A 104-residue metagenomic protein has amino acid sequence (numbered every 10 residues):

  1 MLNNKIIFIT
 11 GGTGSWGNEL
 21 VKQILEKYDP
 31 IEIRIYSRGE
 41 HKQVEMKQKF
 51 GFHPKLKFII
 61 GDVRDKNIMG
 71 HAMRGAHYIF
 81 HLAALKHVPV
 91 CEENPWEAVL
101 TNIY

Functional and structural regions predicted by a protein language model:
K5-E26: N-terminal Rossmann NAD(P)H-binding glycine-rich loop of SDR-like oxidoreductase domains
Y28-K42: Conserved glycine-rich Rossmann-like NAD(P)H-binding loop of the short-chain dehydrogenase/reductase
R34, M46-K47, I59, A76 (+1 more regions): Glycine-rich phosphate-binding loops of nucleotide-dependent enzymes
S37, I59-I60, L100: Conserved residues in the N-terminal Rossmann fold of short-chain dehydrogenase/reductase
G51, K57-Y78: Conserved Rossmann-fold cofactor-binding substructure of NAD(P)-dependent oxidoreductases
L82-K86: Conserved NAD(P)H cofactor-binding loop of Rossmann-fold oxidoreductase domains
V88-N102: Short alpha-helical oligomerization interface
